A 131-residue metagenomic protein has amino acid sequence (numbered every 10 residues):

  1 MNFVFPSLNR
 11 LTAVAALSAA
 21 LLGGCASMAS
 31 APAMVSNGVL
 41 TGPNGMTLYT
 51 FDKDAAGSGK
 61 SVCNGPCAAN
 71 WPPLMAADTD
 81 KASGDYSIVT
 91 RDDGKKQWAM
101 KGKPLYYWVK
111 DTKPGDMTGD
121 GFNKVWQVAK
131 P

Functional and structural regions predicted by a protein language model:
N2-A15: Bacterial N-terminal signal peptides that target proteins for export
G24-C25: N-terminal Sec signal peptide cleavage junction
P32-M46, T90-K103: Short, low-complexity cationic-aromatic patches
N44-D52, S58, P66: Short N-proximal segments of mature Sec-exported proteins
D52-G57, K110-P114: Acidic glycine-/aspartate-rich tracts in secreted/extracellular proteins
K60-S87, K124-A129: A low-complexity, Ser/Thr/Gly/Pro-enriched, surface-exposed linker/loop concept that marks segments flanking
Y107-G121: Short, exposed beta-strand-loop hairpins at the edges of beta-sheets in extracellular/periplasmic proteins
